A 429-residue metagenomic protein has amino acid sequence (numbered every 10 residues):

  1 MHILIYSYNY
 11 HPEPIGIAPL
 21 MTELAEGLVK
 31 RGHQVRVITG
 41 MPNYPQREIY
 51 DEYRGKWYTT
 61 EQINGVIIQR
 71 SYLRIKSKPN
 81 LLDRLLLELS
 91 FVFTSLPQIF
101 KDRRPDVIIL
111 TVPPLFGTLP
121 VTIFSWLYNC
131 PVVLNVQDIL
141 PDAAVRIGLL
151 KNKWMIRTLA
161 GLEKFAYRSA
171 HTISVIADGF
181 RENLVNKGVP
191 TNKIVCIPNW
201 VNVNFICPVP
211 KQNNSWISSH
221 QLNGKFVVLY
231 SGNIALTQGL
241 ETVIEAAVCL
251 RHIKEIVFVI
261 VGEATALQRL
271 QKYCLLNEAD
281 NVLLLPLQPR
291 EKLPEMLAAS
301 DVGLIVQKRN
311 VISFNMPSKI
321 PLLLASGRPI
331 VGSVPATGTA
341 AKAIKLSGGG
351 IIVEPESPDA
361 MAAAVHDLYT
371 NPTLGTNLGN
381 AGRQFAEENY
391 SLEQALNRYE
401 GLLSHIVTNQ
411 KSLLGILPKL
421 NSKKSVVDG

Functional and structural regions predicted by a protein language model:
M1-K56, T60-E61, L250, L414-G429: N-terminal subdomain of nucleotide-sugar transferases
M41, G179, W200: Carbohydrate-associated surface elements
D51-Y58, C207-Q221, I416-L417: A short helix/loop element that forms part of the nucleotide-sugar donor recognition site in Leloir-type
L222-Q238, I244-A247, V259: Conserved donor-binding/catalytic core segment of Leloir-type glycosyltransferases
Q238, L287-A298, G303-L324, P329-K342: Nucleotide-sugar-dependent
I253, V259-G262, L267-P294: Nucleotide-activated donor-binding/catalytic signature segment of Leloir-type glycosyltransferases, i.e., the conserved
P335-H366, L374: Change "using UDP/GDP/dTDP sugars" to "using nucleotide sugars
A360, D367, L374-E388: A short, well-ordered alpha-helix in the C-terminal region of glycosyltransferases
